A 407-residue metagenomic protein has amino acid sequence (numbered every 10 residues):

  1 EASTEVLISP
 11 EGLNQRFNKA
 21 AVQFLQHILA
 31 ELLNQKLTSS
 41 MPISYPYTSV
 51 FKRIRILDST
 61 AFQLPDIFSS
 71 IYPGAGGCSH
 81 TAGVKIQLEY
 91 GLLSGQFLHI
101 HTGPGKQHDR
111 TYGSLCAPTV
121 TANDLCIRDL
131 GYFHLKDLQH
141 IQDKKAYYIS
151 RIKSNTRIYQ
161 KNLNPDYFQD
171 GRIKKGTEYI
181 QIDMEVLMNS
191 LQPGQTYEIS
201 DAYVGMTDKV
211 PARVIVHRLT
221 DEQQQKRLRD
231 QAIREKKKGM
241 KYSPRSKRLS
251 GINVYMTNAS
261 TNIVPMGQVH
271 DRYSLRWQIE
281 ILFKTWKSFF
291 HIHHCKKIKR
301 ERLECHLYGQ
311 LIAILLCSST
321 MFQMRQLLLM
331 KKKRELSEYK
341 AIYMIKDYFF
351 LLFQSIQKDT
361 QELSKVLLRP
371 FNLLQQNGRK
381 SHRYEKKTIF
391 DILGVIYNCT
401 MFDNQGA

Functional and structural regions predicted by a protein language model:
E1-T4: DNA-recognition alpha helix
L7, G12-L13, F17-A20, F24-K36 (+3 more regions): Single, function-defining residue in the core of a domain
S39: Active-site-adjacent helix/loop segment of glycosyltransferases that harbors family-specific signature motifs
